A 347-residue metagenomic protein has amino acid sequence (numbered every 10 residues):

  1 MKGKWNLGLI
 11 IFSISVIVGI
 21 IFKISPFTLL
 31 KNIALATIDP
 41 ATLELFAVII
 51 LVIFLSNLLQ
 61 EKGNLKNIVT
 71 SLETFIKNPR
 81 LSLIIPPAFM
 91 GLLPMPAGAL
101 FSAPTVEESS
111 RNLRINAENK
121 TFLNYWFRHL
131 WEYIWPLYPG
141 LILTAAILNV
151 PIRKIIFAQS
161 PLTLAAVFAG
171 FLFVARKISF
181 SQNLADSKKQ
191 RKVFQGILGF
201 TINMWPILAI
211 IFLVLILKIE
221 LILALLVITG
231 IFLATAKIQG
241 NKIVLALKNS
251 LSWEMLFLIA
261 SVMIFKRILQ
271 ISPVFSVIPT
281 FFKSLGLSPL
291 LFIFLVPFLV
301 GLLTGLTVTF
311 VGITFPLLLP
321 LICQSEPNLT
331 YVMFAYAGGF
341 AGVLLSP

Functional and structural regions predicted by a protein language model:
M1-F54, N67-S71, I207-S284: Hydrophobic transmembrane alpha-helices of multi-pass solute/ion transporters
N6, L43-E44, S56-G63, G91-P104 (+4 more regions): Short helix-coil transition sites and intra-membrane helix breaks within transmembrane domains of multi-pass
S13-P26, R80-I85, Q190-I202, S252-F265 (+1 more regions): Small-residue-rich segments of transmembrane alpha-helices in multi-pass membrane proteins, especially helix faces
V18, F22, S56, P94 (+4 more regions): Alpha-helical transmembrane segments of multipass membrane proteins
A41-I49, A88, K154-F168, L217-L225 (+2 more regions): Alpha-helical transmembrane segments
V48-L51, E73-T105, G286-F340: Hydrophobic alpha-helical transmembrane segments of multi-pass integral membrane proteins, predominantly secondary
E61-N64, T74-N78, E108-T121, A145-R153 (+2 more regions): Juxtamembrane helix-boundary/capping and inter-helix hinge elements in multi-pass membrane proteins
L113-T201, P327-Y331, A335: Membrane-core helix-loop-helix motifs of multi-pass transport proteins
